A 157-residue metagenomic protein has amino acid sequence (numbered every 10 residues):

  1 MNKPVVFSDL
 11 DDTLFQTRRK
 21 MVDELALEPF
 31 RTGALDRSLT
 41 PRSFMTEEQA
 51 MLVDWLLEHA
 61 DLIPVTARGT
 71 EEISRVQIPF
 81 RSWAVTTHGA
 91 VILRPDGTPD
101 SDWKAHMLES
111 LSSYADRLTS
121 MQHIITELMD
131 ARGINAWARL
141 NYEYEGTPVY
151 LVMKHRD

Functional and structural regions predicted by a protein language model:
M1-V6, L10-P64: Active-site neighborhood of HAD-like aspartate-dependent phosphohydrolases
K3, R81, G146-V149: Short, surface-exposed beta-edge/turn micro-motifs
S8-K20, T87-G89, P95, E145 (+1 more regions): Short loop/turn segments at strand-loop or loop-helix junctions that form parts of catalytic or ligand-binding pockets
A26-F30, T46-E48, T98-W103, E143-T147: Short amphipathic alpha-helical segments, especially helix-boundary/capping motifs
S43-W137: Active-site phosphate-binding/coordination module
E127-D157: Conserved acidic, metal-coordinating active-site core of Asp-based, Mg2+-dependent phosphoryl-transfer enzymes
